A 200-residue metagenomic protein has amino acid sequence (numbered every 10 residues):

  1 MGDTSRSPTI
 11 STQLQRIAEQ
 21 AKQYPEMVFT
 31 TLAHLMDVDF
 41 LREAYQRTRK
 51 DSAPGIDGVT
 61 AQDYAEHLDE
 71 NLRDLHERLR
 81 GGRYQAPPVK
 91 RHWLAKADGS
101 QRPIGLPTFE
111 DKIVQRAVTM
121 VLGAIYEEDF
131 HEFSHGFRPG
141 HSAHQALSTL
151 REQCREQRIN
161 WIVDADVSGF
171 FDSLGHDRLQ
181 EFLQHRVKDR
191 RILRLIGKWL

Functional and structural regions predicted by a protein language model:
M1-G58, Q62-D69: Non-catalytic, polymerase-adjacent accessory regions of viral genome-replication enzymes
T31-H34, P103-I104, T108, G169: Short, charged/polar micro-motifs that form catalytic or ligand-binding hotspots
H34, D57-A65, P107, G136 (+2 more regions): Conserved phosphate/pyrophosphate-binding and hydrolysis machinery centered on Walker-type P-loop NTPases, extending
A44-T48, A117, L195-L200: Short alpha-helical scaffolding segments that buttress acidic/His motifs in well-ordered protein cores
N71-D74, R78-D98, V121, D129-L200: Conserved polymerase palm-domain catalytic core
Q101-F130: Conserved pre-motif C helix in the palm subdomain of viral-like polymerases
